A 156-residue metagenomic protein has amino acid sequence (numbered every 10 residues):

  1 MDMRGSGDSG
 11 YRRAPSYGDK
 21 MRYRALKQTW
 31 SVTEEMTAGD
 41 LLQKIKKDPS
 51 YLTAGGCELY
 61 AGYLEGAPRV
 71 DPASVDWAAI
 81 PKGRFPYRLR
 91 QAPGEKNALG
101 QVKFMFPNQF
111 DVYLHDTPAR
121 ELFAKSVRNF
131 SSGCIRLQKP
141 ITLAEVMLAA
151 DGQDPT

Functional and structural regions predicted by a protein language model:
M1-T156: Well-ordered beta-sheet/strand-loop patches within structured domains
